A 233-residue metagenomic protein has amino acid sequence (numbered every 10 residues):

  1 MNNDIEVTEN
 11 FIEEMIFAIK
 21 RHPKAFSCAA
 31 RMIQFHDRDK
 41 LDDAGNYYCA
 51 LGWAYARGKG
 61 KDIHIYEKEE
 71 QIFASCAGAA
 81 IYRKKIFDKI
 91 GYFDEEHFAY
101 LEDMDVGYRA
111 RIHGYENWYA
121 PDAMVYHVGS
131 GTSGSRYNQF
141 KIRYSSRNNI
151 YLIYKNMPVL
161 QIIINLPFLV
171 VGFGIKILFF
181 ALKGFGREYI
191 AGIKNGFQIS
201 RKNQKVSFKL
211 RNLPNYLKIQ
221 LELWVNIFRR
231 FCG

Functional and structural regions predicted by a protein language model:
N2-E6, E96: The conserved acidic donor/metal-binding loop of glycosyltransferases
I5-W53: Conserved donor NDP-sugar-binding/catalytic core segment of glycosyltransferases
N10, E14, D105-R109, N148 (+1 more regions): Alpha-helical elements of Rossmann-like donor-binding domains used by nucleotide-donor carbohydrate transfer enzymes
E14-M15, F73-M124: A short, conserved alpha-helix in the catalytic core of glycosyltransferases
R31, D94, N117-G129, Q139 (+1 more regions): Catalytic beta-strand/loop signature of glycosyltransferases that borders the donor
L41-D42, A50-Y55, K61-K85, A99 (+2 more regions): A recurrent flexible, glycine/aromatic-enriched loop bordering the glycosyltransferase active site that acts as
Y126-R147, F180-R187: Nucleotide-sugar-dependent glycosyltransferase catalytic core
I162-G233: Non-catalytic, C-terminal membrane-associated alpha-helical segments of glycosyltransferases
